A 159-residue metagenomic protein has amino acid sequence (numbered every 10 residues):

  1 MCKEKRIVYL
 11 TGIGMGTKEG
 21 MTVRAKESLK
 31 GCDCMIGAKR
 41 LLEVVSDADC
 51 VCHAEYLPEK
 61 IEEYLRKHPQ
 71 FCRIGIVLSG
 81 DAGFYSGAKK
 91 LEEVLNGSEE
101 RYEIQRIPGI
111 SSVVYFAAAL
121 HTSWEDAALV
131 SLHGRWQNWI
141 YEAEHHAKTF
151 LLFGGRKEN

Functional and structural regions predicted by a protein language model:
M1-Q105, V114, Q137: Class I S-adenosyl-L-methionine
C2-I7, S112-N159: Beta-strand/loop-alpha-helix module characteristic of Rossmann-like adenine-cofactor folds
